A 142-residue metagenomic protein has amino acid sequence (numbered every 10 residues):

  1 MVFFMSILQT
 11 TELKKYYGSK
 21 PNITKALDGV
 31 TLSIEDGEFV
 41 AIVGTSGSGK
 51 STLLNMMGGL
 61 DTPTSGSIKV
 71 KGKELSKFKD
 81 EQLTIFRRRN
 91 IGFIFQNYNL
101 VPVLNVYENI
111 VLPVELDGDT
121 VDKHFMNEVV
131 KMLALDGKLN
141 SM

Functional and structural regions predicted by a protein language model:
I7-T10, Y16-G29, K79: A short, flexible loop at the N-terminus of ABC-type nucleotide-binding domains that lies
P21-T24, L75-G92: ABC ATPase NBD coupling module
V40-A41, F93: Short beta-strand immediately N-terminal to the Walker A/P-loop
V43-T45: The feature captures the beta-strand-to-loop junction immediately N-terminal to the Walker
G58: Helix-to-loop junction immediately C-terminal to a conserved catalytic motif
G66-E74: Conserved ABC transporter NBD signature motif
K73-E74, V121-K138: Conserved ABC ATPase "signature" region
L104-P113: Short coil-to-helix segment of the ABC ATPase nucleotide-binding domain corresponding to the Q-loop/switch region
